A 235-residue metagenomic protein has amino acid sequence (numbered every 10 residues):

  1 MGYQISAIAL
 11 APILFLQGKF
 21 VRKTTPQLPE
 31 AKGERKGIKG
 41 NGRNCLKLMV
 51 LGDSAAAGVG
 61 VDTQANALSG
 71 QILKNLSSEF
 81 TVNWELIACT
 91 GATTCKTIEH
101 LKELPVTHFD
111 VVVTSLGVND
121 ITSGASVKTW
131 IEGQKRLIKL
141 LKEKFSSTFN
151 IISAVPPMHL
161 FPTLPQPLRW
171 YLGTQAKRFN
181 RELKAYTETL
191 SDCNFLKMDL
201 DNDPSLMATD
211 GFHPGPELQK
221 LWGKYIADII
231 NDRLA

Functional and structural regions predicted by a protein language model:
M1-M49, T107, A227, N231-A235: N-terminal secretory targeting modules
K47-M49, A55-E132: Conserved SGNH/GDSL esterase-like catalytic core that processes O-acyl groups on lipids and polysaccharides
S115, S153-A154: Alpha/beta-hydrolase-fold catalytic nucleophile elbow
A125-G133, P167-Q175, P214-L218: Alpha-helix N-cap and loop-to-helix initiation/capping positions
Q134-K139, N180: Generic structural signal for well-ordered alpha-helices, preferentially at hydrophobic/aromatic core positions
F145-F149: A short helix->loop->beta-strand "cap" motif at the edges of active sites that frequently abuts
L160-K197: Substrate-gating cap/lid alpha-helix
T209-A235: Histidine-centered active-site loop/cap adjacent to the catalytic His in serine esterases/O-acetyl transfer systems
